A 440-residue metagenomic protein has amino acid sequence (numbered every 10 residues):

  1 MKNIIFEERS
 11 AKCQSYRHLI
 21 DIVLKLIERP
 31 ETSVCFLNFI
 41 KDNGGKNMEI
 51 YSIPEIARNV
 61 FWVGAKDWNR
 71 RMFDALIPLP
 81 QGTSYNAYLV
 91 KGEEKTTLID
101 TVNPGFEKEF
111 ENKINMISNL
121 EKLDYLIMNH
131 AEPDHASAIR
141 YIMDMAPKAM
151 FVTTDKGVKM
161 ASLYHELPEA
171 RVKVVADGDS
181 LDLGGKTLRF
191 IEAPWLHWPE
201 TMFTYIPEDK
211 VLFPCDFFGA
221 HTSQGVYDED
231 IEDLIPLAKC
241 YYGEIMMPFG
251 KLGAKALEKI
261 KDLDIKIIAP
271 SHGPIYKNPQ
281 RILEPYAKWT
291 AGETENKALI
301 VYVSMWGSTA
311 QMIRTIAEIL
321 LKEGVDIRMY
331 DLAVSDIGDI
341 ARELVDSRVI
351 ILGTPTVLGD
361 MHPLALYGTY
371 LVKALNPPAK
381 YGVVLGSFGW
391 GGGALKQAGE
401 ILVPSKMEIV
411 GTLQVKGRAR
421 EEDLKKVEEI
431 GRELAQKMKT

Functional and structural regions predicted by a protein language model:
E49-R58, T153-T201, F249-K255: Metallo-beta-lactamase
Y51-M116, F203-I206, K210-P214, T309: Conserved beta-strand hairpin/beta-sheet module of binuclear metal-dependent hydrolase folds, prominently
S52, Q224-D228, D233-I268, H272-P274 (+2 more regions): FMN-binding flavodoxin-like domain, especially the glycine-rich phosphate-binding loop
I99-T101, D124-A131, V152-T154, L212-C215 (+1 more regions): Active-site neighborhood of phospho(di)ester-bond hydrolases with catalytic His/Asp-centered motifs
G105-V152: Active-site metal-binding motif and surrounding structural segment of the metallo-beta-lactamase
A138, D336-I340: Short acidic active-site motifs
H197-T201, D209, F217-P248, W289-T294: Active-site-proximal loop/helix segment associated with metal-binding centers of metalloenzymes
